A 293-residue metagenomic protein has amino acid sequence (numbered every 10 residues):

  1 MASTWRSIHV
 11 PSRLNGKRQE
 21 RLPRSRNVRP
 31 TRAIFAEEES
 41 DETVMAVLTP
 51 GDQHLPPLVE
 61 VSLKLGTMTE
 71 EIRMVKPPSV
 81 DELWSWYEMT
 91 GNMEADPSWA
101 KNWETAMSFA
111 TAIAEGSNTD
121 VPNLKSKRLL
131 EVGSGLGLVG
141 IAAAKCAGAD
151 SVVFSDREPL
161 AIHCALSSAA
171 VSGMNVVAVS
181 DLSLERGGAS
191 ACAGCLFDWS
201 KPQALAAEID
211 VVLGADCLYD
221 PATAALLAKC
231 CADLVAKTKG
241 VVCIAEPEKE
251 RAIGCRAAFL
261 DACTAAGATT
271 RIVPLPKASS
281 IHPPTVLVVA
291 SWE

Functional and structural regions predicted by a protein language model:
A2-E293: S-adenosylmethionine-dependent methyltransferases
